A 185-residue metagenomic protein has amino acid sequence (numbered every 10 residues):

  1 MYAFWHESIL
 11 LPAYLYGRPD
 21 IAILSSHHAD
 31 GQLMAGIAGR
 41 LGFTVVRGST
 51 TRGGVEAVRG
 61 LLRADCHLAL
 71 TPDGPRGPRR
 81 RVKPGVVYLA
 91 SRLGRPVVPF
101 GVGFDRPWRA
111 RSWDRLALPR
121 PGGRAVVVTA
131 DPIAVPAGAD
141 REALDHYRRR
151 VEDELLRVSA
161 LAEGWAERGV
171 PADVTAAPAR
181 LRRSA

Functional and structural regions predicted by a protein language model:
M1, D20, H67-A69, P96-V98: Residue-level preference for the first positions of well-ordered beta-strands
M1-R52, E56, R109-A110: Catalytic core of membrane glycerolipid acyltransferases/transacylases, capturing the structured, soluble-facing
E7, S26, D73, V102-F104: Cofactor-binding loop segments of dinucleotide-utilizing enzymes, especially the Rossmann-like FAD- and NAD(P)+-binding
G39-G42, A64-D65, D114-P121: Short, hinge-like loop/turn segments at secondary-structure boundaries
G48, R59-L89, L93: Catalytic-site beta-strand/loop segments enriched in glycine and acidic/polar residues
E56-G60, A143: Short acidic active-site motifs
R81-D140: A cross-family acyltransferase "interaction/gating" segment
H146-A185: Membrane-interfacial terminal anchoring regions of lipid-handling membrane enzymes
